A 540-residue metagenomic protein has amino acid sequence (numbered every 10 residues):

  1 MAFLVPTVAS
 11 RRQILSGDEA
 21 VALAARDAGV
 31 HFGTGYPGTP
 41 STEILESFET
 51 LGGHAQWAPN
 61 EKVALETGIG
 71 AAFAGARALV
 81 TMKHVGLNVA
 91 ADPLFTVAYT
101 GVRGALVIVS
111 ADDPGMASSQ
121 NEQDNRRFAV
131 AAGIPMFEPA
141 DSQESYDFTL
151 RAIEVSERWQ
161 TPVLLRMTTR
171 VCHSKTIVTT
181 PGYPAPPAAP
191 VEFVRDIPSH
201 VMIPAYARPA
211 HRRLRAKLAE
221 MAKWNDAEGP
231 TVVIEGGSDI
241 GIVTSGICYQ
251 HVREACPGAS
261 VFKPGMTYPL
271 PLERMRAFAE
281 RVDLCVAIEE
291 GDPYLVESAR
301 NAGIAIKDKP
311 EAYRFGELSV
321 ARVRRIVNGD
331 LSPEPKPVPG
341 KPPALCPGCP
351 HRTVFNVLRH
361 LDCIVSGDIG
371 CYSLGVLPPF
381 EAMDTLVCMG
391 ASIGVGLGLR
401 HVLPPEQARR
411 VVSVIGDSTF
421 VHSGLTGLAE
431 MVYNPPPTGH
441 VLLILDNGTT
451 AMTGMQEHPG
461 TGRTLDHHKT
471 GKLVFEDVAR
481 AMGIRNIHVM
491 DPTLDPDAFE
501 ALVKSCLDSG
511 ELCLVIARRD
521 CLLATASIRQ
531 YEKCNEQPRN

Functional and structural regions predicted by a protein language model:
M1-S142, R170, E235-G236, V296 (+1 more regions): Thiamine diphosphate
A2-D18, A28, P139-L345, P350-V354 (+4 more regions): Flexible, low-complexity linker and terminal segments
P40-E43, L65, L87-V89, P114-A117 (+10 more regions): Flexible loop/turn segments at secondary-structure boundaries
S47-L51, V252-F262, D477-R485: Short helix-loop-beta junction
G53-P59, T100-A111, A189-R195, P435-G448 (+2 more regions): A glycine-rich helix N-cap at a beta->alpha junction
D113-P162, T168, A205, P343 (+2 more regions): Conserved thiamine diphosphate
S118, V376-I516, D520-C534: Thiamine diphosphate
